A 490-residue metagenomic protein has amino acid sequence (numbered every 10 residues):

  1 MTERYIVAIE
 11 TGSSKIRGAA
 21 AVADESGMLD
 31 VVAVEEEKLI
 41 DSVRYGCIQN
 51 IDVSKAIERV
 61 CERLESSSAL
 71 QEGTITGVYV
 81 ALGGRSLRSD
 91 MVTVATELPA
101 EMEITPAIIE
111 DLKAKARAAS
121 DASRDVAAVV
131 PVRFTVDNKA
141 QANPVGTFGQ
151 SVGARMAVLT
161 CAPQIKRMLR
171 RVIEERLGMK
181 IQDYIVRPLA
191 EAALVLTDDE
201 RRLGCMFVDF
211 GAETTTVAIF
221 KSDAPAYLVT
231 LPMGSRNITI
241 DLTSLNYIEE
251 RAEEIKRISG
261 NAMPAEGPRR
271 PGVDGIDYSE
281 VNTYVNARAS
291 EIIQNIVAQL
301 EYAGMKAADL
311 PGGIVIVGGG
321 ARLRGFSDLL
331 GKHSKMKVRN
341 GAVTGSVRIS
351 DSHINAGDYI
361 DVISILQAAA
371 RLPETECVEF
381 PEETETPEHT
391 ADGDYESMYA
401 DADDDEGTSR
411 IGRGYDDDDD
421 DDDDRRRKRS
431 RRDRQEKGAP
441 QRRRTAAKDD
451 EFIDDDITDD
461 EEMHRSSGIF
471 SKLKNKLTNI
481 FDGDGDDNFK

Functional and structural regions predicted by a protein language model:
M1-K15, A19-G77, L82-G204, V378-K490: Nucleotide/phosphate-binding catalytic cleft detector across ATP-hydrolyzing and phosphate-transferring enzymes
I9, G18, V80, I173-E174 (+5 more regions): Residue-level signature of catalytic and energy-coupling elements of molecular machines, predominantly ATP/GTP-dependent
R63-S67, A119, R176, L245 (+9 more regions): Conserved, well-folded catalytic cores of nucleic-acid-processing and energy-transducing macromolecular machines
L70, G84, V158, P163-R167 (+7 more regions): Phosphate-binding glycine-rich/basic clefts of nucleotide- and phosphate-handling proteins, predominantly
E72-G83, A303-G319: Short glycine-rich phosphate-binding loop at a beta-alpha junction
T147-F148, D198-K221, Y227: Phosphate-binding/catalytic loop of phosphoryl-transfer enzymes
Y227, I316, G320-I363: Nucleotide-binding motor/catalytic cores of P-loop/tubulin-like NTPases across gene-expression machines
A342-E396: Glycine-rich phosphate-binding/hydrolytic loop that grips phosphoryl groups
